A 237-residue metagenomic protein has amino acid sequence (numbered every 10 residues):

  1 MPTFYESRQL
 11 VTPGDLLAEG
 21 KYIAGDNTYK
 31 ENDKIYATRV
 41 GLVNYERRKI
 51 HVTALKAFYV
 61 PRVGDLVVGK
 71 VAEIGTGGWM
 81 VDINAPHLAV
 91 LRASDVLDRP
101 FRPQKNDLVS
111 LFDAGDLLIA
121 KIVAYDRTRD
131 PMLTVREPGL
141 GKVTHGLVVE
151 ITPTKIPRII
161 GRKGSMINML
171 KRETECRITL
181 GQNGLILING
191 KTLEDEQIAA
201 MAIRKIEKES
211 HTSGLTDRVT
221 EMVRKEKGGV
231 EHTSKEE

Functional and structural regions predicted by a protein language model:
M1-I119, V123-E237: Single-stranded RNA-binding regions, centering on S1/OB-family and related RNA-binding modules
